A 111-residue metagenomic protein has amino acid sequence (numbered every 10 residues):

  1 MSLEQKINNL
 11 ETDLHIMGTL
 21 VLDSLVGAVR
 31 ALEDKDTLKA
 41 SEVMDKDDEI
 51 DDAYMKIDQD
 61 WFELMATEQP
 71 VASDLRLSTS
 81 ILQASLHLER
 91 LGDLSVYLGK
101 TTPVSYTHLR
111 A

Functional and structural regions predicted by a protein language model:
M1-D48, I57: Leu/Val/Ala/Ile-rich N-terminal alpha-helices, chiefly Sec-type signal peptides and the beginnings
L10-M17, K39, V43-K46, A53 (+3 more regions): Amphipathic alpha-helix face/heptad-repeat signature
L25-K35, W61-E68, T102-Y106: Secondary-structure edge/capping motif, primarily at the C-terminal ends of alpha-helices and the immediately following
A28, S85-S105: A structural feature that tracks compact, well-ordered secondary-structure segments with a strong bias toward
D34-L38, P70, R90: Alpha-helical structural elements of signaling/regulatory helical domains
D52-D60: Amphipathic alpha-helical coiled-coil segments
D60-H87: Hydrophobic/aromatic-rich structural module bridging two neighboring secondary-structure elements via a short loop
T107-A111: Conserved small/polar residues in nucleotide/adenosyl-binding loops
